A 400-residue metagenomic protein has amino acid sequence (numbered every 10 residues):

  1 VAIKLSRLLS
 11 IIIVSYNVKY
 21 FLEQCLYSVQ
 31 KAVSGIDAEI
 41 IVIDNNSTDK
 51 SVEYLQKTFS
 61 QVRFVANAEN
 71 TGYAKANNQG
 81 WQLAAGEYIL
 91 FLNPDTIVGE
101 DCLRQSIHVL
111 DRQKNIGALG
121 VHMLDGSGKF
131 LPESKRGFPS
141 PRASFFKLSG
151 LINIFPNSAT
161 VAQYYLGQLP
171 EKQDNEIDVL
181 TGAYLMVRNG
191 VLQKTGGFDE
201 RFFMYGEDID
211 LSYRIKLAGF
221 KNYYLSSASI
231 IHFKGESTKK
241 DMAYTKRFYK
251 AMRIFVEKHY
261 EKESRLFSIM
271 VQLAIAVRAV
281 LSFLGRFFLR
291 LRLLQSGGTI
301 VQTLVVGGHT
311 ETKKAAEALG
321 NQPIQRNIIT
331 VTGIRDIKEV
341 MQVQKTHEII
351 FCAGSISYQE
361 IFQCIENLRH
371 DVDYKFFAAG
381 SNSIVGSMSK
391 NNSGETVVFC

Functional and structural regions predicted by a protein language model:
Y27-D37: Short, acidic, metal-binding catalytic loop of nucleotide-sugar glycosyltransferases
S28, D44-V52, E69: A conserved acidic beta->alpha catalytic loop
A66-A84, Q105: Glycine-rich, basic loop-to-helix element that forms the pyrophosphate-binding segment of sugar-nucleotide handling
I89: Short aromatic/hydrophobic "clamp" motif used to bind/position activated sugar donors
I97-E133: Conserved donor NDP-sugar-binding/catalytic core segment of glycosyltransferases
F138-I177: Short, flexible, basic/aromatic active-site loop/helix in glycosyltransferases
Y213-F288: Active-site-adjacent helix/loop segment of glycosyltransferases that harbors family-specific signature motifs
R286-C400: N-terminal hydrophobic signal-anchor/signal peptide
